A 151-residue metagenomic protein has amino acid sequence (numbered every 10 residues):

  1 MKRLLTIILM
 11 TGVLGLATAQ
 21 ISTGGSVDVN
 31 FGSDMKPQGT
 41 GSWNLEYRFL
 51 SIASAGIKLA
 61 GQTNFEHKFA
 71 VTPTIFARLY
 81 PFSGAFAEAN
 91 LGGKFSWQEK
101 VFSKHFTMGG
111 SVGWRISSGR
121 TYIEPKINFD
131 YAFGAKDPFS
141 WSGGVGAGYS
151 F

Functional and structural regions predicted by a protein language model:
M1-S22: Cleavable N-terminal export/targeting peptides
T18-N64, A77: Short glycine/proline- and aromatic-enriched beta-strand/turn motifs that initiate or cap beta-hairpins
I21-S22, S51-I57, S83-A87, S118-I123: Repeated loop/turn-to-beta-strand initiation elements of outer-membrane beta-barrel proteins
S22, A77-L79, S111, I116 (+1 more regions): Outer-membrane beta-barrel "beta-signal"
V27-S33, S51, L59-F65, L91-W97 (+3 more regions): Transmembrane beta-strands of outer-membrane beta-barrel pores
M35-G41, H67-P73, F95, F102-M108 (+1 more regions): Residues that define the transmembrane beta-barrel architecture of outer-membrane proteins
T63-E99: Mid-chain, structured segments of secreted extracytoplasmic proteins
I75, L91-G93, F106-V112, I127-F129: Hydrophobic alpha-helical segments of small multi-pass membrane proteins
